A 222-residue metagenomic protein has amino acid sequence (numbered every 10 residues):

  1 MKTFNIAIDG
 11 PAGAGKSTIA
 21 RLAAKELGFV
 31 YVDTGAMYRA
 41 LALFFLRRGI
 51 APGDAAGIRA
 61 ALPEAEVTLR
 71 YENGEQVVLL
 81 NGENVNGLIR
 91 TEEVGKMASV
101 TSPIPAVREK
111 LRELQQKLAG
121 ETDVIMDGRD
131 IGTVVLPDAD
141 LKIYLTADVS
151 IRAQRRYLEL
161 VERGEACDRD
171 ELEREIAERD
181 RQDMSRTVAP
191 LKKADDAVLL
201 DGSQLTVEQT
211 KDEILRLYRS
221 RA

Functional and structural regions predicted by a protein language model:
I6-I8: Hydrophobic anchor at the beta1->P-loop junction of P-loop NTPases
A12: The conserved Walker
K16: Conserved lysine of the Walker
I19: Hydrophobic positions on the alpha1 helix immediately C-terminal to the Walker A/P-loop
K25-R90: N-terminal phosphate/diphosphate-binding loop that engages ATP/GTP or pyrophosphate donors across diverse enzyme folds
G35, G82, L111, I125 (+1 more regions): Residue-level signal for inorganic ion chemistry
R70, Q115-T122, R129, T133-V134 (+2 more regions): Small-molecule kinase domains that catalyze NTP-dependent phosphoryl transfer to phosphate-bearing small molecules
N86-R163: ATP-dependent NMP and nucleoside kinases share a basic, alpha-helical "lid"
